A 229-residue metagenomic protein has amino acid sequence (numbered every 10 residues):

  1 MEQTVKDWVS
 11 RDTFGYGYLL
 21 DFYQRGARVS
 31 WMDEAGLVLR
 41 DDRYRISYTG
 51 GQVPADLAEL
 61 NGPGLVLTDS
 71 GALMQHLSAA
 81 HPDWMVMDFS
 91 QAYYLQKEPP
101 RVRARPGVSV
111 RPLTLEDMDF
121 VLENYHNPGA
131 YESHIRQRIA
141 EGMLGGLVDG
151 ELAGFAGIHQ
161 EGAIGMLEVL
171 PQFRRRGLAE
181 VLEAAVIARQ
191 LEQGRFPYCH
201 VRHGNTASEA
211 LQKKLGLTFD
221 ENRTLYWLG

Functional and structural regions predicted by a protein language model:
M1-H76, L122-E123, N127, H134-Q137: N-terminal charged segments
M1-Q3, H81-T114: Conserved N-terminal entry element of GNAT/NAT acetyltransferase domains
P54-L57, R175-L191, T206-K214: Conserved acetyl-CoA-binding loop-helix of GNAT-fold acetyltransferases
N61-G71, Q190-R202: Conserved GNAT acetyl-CoA-binding A-motif
A72-W84, E180, H203-E221: Conserved active-site alpha-helix within GNAT-family acetyltransferase domains
W84-K97, H200, G216-G229: Conserved catalytic-core motifs of GNAT/GCN5-like acyltransferases
Y131-P171: A conserved beta-strand-loop-helix scaffold within acyl/acetyltransferase catalytic domains
L170, R174, R202: Residue-level recognition of the GNAT/N-acetyltransferase active site
